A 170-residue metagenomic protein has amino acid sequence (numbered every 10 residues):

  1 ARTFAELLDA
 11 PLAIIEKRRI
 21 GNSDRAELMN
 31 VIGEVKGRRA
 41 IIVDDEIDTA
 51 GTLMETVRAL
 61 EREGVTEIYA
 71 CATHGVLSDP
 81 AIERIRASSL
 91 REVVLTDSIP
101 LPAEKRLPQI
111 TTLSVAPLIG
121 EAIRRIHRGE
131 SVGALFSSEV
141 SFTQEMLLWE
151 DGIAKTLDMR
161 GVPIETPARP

Functional and structural regions predicted by a protein language model:
A1-P170: PRPP-associated nucleotide enzymes
